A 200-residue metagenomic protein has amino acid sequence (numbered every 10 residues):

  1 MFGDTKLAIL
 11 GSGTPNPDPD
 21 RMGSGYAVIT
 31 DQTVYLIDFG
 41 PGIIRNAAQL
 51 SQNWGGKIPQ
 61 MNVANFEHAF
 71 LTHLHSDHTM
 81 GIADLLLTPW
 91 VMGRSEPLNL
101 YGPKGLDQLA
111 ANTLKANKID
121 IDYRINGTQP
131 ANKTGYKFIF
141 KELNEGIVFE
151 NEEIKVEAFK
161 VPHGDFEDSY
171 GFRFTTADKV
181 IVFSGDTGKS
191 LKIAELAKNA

Functional and structural regions predicted by a protein language model:
M1-V182, G188, E195: Binuclear metal-dependent hydrolase catalytic cores
A200: An anion/phosphate-binding loop that grips the pyrophosphate of nucleotide cofactors and donors
